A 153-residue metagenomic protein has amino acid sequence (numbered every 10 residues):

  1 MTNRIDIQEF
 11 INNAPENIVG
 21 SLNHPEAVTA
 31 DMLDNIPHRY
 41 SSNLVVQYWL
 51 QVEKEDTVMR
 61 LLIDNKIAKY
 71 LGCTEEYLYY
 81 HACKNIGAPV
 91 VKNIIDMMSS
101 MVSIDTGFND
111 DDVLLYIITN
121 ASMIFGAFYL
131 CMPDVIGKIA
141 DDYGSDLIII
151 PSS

Functional and structural regions predicted by a protein language model:
M1-L114: Extended, low-hydrophobicity segments enriched in charged/polar residues
T119-S153: C-terminal structured domains
